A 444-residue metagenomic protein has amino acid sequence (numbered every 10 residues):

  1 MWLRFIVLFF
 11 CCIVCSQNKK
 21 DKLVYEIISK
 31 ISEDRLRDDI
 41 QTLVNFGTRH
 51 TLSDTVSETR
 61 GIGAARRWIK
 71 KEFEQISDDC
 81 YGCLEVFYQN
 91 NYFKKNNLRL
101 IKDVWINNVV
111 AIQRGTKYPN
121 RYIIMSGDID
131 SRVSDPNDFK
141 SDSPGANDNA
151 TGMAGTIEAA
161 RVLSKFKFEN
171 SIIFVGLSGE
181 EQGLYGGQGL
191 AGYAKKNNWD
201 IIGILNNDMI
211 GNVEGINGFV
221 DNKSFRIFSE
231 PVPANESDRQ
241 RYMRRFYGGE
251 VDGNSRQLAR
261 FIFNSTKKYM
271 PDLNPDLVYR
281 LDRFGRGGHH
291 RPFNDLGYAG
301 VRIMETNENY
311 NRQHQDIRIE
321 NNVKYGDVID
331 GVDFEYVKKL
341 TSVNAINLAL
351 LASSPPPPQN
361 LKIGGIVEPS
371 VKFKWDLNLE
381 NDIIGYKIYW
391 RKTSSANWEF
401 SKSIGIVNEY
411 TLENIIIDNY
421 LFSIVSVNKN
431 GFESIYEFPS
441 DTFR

Functional and structural regions predicted by a protein language model:
N18-G61, N311-R312, I317-D327: N-terminal capping segment at the start of a domain
D38-Q113: A non-catalytic alpha/beta surface segment that caps or lines the substrate-entry region of metallo-dependent hydrolase
V44, I210-P231, L277-S353: Active-site-adjacent mobile loop/cap segments within catalytic or ligand-binding domains
A111, M125-S131, D135-L184, N344: Alpha-helical metal-binding/catalytic segments enriched in His/Glu/Asp
L177-G288: Metal-dependent peptidase/peptidase-like ectodomains
P369-D382: Conserved aromatic anchor
F400-V407: Short beta-strand segments within Ig-like beta-sandwich modules, predominantly Fibronectin type-III
L412-S434: Beta-strand-rich modules
